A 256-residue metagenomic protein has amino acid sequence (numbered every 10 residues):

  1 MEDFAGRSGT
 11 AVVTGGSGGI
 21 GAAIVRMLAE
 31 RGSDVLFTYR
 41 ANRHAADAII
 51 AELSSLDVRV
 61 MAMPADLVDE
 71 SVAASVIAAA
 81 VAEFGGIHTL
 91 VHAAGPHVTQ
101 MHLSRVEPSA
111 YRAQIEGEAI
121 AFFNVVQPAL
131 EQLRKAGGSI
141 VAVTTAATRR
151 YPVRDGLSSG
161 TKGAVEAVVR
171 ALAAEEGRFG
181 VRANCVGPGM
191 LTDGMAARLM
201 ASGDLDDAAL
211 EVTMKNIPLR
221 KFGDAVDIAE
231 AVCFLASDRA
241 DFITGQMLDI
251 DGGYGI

Functional and structural regions predicted by a protein language model:
M1-E2, Q100, R150, K215 (+2 more regions): Short C-terminal tail/terminal secondary-structure segment of NAD(P)H-dependent dehydrogenase/reductase domains
S17-G18: Conserved glycine-rich cofactor-binding loop
A74, G95-R112, R154-L157, A197: Conserved mid-core segment of classical short-chain dehydrogenase/reductases
G85, Q132, K221-I250, G255: C-terminal substrate-recognition "lid" of short-chain dehydrogenase/reductases
G95-H97, Q114, S139-V165, V169-R178 (+1 more regions): Catalytic loop of short-chain dehydrogenase/reductase
S104-F123, V141, S158, V165 (+1 more regions): Catalytic Tyr-X3-Lys loop
G177, R182, I243-G245: Short, small/polar-rich loop/turn modules that mediate ligand/substrate recognition or access, typified
R178, C185, M190-I217, D227: A glycine/serine/threonine-rich, flexible loop-to-helix segment that serves as the NAD(P) cofactor-binding "lid"
